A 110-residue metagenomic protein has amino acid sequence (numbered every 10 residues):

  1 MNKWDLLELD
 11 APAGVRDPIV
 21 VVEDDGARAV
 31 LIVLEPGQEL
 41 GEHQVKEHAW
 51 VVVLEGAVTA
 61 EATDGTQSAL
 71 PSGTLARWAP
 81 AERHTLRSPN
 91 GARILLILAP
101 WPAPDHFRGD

Functional and structural regions predicted by a protein language model:
M1-V30, E61, P71-S72, F107-D110: A short, N-terminal "cap"/entry segment at the start of jelly-roll beta-barrel domains of the cupin/DSBH fold
R28-V45: Conserved short histidine dyad/triad with adjacent acidic residue
L31, W50, T66-S68: Short, surface-exposed secondary-structure edge patches
L40-E42, A60-E61, W78, R83-P89: Short beta-strand His + acidic residue motifs that chelate non-heme Fe in jelly-roll/DSBH and cupin folds
E47-T63: Glycine- and acidic-residue-biased ligand/ion/polar-headgroup-sensing regions
L54-E55, P71, N90: A cytosolic small-molecule/anion-sensing beta-strand core signal
D64-A81: Short acidic-glycine-tyrosine-enriched beta hairpin
P80-P104: Ligand-binding loop in jelly-roll beta-barrel domains
